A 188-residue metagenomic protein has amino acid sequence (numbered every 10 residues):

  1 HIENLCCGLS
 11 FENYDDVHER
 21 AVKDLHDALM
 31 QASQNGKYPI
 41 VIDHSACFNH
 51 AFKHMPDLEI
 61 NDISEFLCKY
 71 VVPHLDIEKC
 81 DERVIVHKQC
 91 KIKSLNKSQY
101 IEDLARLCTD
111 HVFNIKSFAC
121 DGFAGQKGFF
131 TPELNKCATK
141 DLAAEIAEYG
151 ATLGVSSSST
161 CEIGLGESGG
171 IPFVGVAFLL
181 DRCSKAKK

Functional and structural regions predicted by a protein language model:
H1-K188: Iron-sulfur cluster-binding electron-transfer modules in prokaryotic oxidoreductases
